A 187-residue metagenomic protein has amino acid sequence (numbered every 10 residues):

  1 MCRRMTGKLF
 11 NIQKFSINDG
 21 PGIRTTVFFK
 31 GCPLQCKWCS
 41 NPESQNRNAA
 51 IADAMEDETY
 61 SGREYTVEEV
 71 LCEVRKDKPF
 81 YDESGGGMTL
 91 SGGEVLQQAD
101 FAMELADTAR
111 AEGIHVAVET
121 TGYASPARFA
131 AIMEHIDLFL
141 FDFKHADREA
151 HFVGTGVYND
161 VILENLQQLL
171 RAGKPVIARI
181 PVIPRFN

Functional and structural regions predicted by a protein language model:
M1-Y65, K76-S84: N-terminal [4Fe-4S]-dependent radical SAM core
G62, T66-E69, V161: Soluble or luminal CAZymes and related metallo-dependent hydrolases
L71, R75-N187: Conserved AdoMet/S-adenosylmethionine-binding subsite of the radical SAM
